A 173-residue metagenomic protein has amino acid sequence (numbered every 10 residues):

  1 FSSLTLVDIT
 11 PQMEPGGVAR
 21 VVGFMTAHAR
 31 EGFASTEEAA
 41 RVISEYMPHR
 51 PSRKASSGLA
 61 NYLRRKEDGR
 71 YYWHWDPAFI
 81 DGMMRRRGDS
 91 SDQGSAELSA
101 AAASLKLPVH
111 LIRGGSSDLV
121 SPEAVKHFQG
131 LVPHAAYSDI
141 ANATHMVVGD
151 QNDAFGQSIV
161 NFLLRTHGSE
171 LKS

Functional and structural regions predicted by a protein language model:
S2-T36: Flexible "cap/lid" loop of the alpha/beta hydrolase fold
L6-I9, S116, N142: Active-site loop/turn elements of alpha/beta-hydrolase fold enzymes, especially the short glycine-/histidine-rich
Q12, L119, A143-M146: Active-site loop signature of alpha/beta-hydrolase-fold enzymes
P15-R20, E123-V125, D150-N152: Short aromatic-enriched loop/helix-cap "lid" or pocket-rim segments at secondary-structure transitions that line
A34, V120, D150: Residue-level signal for the nucleotide or nucleotide-sugar donor/cofactor binding architecture
A34-G88: Conserved alpha/beta-hydrolase catalytic His-Asp/Glu region
R65-L131, A136-D139: Conserved serine/cysteine hydrolase catalytic core
P133-S173: Catalytic active-site module of serine/aspartate enzymes centered on a nucleophile-bearing elbow/loop
